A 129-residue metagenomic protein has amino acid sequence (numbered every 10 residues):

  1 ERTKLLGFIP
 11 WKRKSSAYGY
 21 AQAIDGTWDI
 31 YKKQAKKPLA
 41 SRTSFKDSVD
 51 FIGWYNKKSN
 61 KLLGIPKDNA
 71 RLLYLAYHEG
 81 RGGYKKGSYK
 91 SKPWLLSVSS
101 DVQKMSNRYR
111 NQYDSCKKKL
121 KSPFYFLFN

Functional and structural regions predicted by a protein language model:
E1-K117: Catalytic glycan-binding domains that act on GlcNAc-containing polysaccharides
K118-N129: Low-complexity, Gly/Ser/Thr/Pro-rich intrinsically disordered linker/tail segments
